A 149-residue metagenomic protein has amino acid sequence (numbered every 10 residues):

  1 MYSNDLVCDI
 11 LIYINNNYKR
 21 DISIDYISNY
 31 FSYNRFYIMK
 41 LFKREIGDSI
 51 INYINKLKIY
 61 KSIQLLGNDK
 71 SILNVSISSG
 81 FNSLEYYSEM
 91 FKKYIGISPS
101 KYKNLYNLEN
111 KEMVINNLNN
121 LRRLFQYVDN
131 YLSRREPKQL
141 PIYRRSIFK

Functional and structural regions predicted by a protein language model:
M1-L6, I12-N16, D25-M39: An amphipathic alpha-helical interaction segment
Y2, E89-F148: …primarily DNA-binding HTH/wHTH and HhH modules…
C8-N16, D21, D25, R44-N82 (+1 more regions): Terminal helix-turn-helix DNA-binding modules in bacterial transcription factors
Y30, F36-F42, L66-K103: Sequence-specific DNA-binding recognition helix
R35, Y53, Q139-L140: Coiled-coil-like amphipathic alpha-helices with heptad-repeat character
I38, K43, K61, P137-K138 (+1 more regions): Sequence-pattern detector for short linear motifs and compositional/periodic biases rather than a specific fold
